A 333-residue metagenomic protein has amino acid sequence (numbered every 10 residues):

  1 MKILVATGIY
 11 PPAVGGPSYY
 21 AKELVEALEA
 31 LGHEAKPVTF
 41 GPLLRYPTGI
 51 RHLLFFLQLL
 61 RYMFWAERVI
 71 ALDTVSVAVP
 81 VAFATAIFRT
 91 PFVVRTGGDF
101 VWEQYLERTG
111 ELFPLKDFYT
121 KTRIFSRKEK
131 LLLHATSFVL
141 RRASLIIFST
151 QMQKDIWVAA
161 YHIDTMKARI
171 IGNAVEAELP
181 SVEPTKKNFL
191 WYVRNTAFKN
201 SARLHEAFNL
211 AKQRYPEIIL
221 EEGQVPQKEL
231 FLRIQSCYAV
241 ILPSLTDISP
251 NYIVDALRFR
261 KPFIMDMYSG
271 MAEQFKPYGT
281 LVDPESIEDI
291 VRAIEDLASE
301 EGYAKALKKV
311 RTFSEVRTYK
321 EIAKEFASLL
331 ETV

Functional and structural regions predicted by a protein language model:
L4, I147, A174, S181-K199 (+1 more regions): Conserved donor-binding/catalytic core segment of Leloir-type glycosyltransferases
G16, E301-E331: A charged, aromatic-enriched C-terminal amphipathic alpha-helix characteristic of glycosyltransferases across folds
L57-L60, F64, I87, K116-I146: Membrane-proximal helix-turn-helix segments that form the acceptor-binding/catalytic region of lipid-linked
V93-L131: Acceptor-binding helix/loop patch of EC 2.4 sugar-transfer enzymes, predominantly nucleotide-sugar-dependent
R141-R142, F148-S149, K154-A174: Helix-loop-beta element that forms the nucleotide-linked donor phosphate-binding surface in glycosyltransferases
L245: Aromatic "clamp/platform" in nucleotide-sugar-dependent glycosyltransferases that forms part of the donor/acceptor
P262-M265: Short hydrophobic beta-strand element within catalytic cores of glycosyltransferases and related nucleotide-activated
T280-I287, D296-E301: Conserved acidic donor-binding segment of nucleotide-sugar-dependent glycosyltransferases
